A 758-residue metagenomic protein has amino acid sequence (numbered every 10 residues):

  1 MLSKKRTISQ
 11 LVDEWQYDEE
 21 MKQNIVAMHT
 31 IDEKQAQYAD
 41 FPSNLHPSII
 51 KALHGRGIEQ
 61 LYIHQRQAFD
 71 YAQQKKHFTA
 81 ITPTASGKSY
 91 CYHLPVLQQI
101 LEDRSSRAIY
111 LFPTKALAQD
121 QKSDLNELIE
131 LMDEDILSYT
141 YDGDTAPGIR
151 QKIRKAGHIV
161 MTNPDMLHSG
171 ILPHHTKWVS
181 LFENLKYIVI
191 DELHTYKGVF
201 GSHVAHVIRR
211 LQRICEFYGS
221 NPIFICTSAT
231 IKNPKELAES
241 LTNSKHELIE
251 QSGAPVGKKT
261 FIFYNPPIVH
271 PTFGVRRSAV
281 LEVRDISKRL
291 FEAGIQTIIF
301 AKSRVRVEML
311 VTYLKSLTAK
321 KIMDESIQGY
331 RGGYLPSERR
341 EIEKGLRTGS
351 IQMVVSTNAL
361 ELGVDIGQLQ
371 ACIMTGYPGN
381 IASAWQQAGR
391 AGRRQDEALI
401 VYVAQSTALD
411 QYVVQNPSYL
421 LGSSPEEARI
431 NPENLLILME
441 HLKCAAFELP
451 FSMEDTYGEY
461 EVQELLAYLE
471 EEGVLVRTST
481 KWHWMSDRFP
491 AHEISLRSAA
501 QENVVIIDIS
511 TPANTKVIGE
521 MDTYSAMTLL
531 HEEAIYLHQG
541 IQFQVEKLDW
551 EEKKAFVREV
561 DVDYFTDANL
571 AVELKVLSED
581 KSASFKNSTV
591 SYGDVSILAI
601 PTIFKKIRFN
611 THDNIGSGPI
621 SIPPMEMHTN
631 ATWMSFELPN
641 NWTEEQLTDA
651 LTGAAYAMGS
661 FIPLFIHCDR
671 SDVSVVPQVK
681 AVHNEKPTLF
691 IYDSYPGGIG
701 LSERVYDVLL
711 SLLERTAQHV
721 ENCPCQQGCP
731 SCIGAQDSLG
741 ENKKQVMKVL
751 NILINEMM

Functional and structural regions predicted by a protein language model:
L2-T7: Accessory nucleic-acid engagement/destabilization modules that flank
E14-R56, Q60-I63, Q67, Q73-S89 (+4 more regions): Helicase motor core with emphasis on the C-terminal RecA-like subdomain
A398-I400, S406-L421, L438-M453, V462 (+3 more regions): Extended Lys/Arg-rich polyanion-binding regions
C723, G728-C732: Short cysteine clusters
A735-S738: Secreted/processed peptides and extracellular or luminal domains of membrane proteins
E756-M758: Acidic, low-complexity intrinsically disordered tails
